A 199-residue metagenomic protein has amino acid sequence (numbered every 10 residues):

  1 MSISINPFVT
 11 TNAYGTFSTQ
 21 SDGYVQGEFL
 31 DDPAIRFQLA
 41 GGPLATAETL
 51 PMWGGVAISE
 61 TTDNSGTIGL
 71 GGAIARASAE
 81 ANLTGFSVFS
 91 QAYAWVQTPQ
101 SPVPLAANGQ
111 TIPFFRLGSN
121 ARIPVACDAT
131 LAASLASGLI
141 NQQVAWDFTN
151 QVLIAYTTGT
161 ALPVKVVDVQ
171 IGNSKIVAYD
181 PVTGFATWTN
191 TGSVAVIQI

Functional and structural regions predicted by a protein language model:
M1-I199: Surface-exposed, low-hydrophobicity beta-strand/loop segments enriched in small/polar/acidic residues
